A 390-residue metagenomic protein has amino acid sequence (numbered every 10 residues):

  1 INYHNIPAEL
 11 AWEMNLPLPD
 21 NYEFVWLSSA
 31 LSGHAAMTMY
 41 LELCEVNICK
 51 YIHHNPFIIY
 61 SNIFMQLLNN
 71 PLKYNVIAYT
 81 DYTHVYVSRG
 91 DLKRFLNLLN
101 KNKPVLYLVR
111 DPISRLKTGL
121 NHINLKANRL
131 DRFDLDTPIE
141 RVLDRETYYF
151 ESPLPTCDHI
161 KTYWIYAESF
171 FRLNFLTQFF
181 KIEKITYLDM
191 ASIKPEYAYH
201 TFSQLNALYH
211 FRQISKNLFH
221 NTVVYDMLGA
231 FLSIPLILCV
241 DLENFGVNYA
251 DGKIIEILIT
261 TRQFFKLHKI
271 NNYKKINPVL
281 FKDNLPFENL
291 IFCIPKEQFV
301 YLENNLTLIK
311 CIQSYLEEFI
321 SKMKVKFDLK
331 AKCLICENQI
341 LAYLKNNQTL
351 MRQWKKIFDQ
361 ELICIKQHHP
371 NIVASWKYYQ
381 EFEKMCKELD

Functional and structural regions predicted by a protein language model:
I1-D131, A167-L176: PAPS-dependent sulfotransferase catalytic domain
N2-L18, L108, N124, L130-Y148 (+4 more regions): Extended low-complexity, intrinsically disordered segments associated with secretion/export and membrane-tethering
C44, C49, C157, C239 (+5 more regions): Generic recognition of cysteine residues
C49-H53, Y209-T222: Short, surface-exposed acidic
G90-N217, G229-F299, N304-L308, I312 (+1 more regions): PAPS-dependent sulfotransferase catalytic domain
V223-G229: Beta-rich nucleic-acid/ligand-interaction surfaces
N305-D390: C-terminal non-catalytic accessory extensions
